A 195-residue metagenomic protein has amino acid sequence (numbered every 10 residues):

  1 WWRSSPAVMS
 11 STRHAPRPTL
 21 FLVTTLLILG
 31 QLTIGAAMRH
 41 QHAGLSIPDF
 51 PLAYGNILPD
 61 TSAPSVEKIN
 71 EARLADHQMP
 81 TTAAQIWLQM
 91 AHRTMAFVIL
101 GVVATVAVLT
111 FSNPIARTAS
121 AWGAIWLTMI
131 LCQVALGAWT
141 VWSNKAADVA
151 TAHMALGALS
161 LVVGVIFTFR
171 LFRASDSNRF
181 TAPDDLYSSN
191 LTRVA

Functional and structural regions predicted by a protein language model:
W1-A195: Polytopic transmembrane helical bundles with strong interfacial aromatic enrichment
